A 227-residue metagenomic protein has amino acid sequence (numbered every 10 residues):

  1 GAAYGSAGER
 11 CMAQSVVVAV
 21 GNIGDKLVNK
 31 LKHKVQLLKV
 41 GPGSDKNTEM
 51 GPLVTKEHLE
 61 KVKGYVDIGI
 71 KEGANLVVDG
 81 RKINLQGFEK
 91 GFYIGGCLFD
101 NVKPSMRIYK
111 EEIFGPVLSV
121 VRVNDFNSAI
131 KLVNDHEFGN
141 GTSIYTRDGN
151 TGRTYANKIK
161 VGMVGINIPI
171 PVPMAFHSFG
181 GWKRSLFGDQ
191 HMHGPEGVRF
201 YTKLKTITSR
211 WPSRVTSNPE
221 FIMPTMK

Functional and structural regions predicted by a protein language model:
G1-K103, L132, I166, S213-S217 (+1 more regions): ALDH superfamily catalytic-core signature
K39, G51, K71, Q86-K227: Conserved C-terminal structural/oligomerization subdomain of aldehyde/semialdehyde dehydrogenase
